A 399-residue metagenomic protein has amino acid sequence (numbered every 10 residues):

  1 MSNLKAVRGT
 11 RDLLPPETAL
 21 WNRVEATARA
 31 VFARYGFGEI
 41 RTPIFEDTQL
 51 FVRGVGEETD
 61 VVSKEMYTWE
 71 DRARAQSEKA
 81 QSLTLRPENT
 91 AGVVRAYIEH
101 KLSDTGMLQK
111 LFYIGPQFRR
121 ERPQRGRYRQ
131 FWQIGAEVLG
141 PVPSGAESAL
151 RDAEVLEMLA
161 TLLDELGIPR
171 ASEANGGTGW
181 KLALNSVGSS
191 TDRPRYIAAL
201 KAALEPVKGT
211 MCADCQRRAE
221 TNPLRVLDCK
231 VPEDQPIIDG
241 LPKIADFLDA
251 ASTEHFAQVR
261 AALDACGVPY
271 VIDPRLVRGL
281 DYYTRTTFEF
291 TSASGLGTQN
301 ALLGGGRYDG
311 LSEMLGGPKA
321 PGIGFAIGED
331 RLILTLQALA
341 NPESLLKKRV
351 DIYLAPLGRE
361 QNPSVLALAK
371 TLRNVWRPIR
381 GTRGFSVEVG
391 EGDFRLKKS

Functional and structural regions predicted by a protein language model:
M1-F394: TRNA-recognition modules of translation machinery and tRNA-sensing kinases, especially anticodon-binding
